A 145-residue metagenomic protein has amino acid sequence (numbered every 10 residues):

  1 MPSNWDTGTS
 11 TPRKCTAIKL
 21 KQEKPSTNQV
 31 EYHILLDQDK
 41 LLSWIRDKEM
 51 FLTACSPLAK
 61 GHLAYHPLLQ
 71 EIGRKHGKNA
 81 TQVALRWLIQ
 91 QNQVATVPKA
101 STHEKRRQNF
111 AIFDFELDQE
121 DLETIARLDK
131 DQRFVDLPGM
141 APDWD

Functional and structural regions predicted by a protein language model:
M1-D145: Beta/alpha (TIM)-barrel catalytic core signal, keyed to glycine-rich beta->alpha loops juxtaposed to Asp/Glu that bind
